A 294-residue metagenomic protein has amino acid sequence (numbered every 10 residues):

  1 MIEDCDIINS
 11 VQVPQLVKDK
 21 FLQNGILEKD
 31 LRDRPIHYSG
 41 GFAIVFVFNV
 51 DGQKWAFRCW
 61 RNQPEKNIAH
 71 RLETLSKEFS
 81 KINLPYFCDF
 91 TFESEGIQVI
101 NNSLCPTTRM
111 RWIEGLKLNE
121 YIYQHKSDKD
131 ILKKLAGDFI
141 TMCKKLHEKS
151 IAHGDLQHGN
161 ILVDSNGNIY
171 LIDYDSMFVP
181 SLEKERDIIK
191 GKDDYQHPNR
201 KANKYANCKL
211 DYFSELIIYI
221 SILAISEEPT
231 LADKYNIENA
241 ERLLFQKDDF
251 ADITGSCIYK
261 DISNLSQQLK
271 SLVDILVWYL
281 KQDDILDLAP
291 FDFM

Functional and structural regions predicted by a protein language model:
M1-I36, A69-R71: Juxta-kinase regulatory segment immediately upstream of eukaryotic protein kinase catalytic domains
D33-P35, G41-D89: ATP-binding glycine-rich loop module of kinase domains
Y86-K134, K184: Conserved structural core of kinase catalytic domains
C143, H147-D164: Catalytic-loop of the protein kinase fold
D173-F178: Activation of the activation-loop gatekeeper triad in protein kinase-fold domains
E185-R200: Conserved activation segment of eukaryotic-like protein kinases, specifically the C-terminal portion of the activation
N199-K209: Conserved end of the kinase activation segment
A224-M294: Helical subdomain adjoining the active site within ATP-dependent kinase catalytic cores
